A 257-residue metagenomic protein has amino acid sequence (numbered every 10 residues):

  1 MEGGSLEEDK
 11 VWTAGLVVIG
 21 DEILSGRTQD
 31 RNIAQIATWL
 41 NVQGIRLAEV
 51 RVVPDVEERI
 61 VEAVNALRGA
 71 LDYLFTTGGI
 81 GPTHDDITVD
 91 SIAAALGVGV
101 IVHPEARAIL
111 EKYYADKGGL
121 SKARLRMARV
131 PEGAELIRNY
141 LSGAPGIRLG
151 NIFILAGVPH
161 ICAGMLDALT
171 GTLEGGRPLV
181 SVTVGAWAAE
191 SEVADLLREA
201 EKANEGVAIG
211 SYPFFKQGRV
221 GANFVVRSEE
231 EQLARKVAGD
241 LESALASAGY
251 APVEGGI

Functional and structural regions predicted by a protein language model:
E7-V50, P54-D55, R235-K236: Glycine-rich phosphate/diphosphate-binding loop of Rossmann-like nucleotide-binding domains
I19-D21, T76-H84, A156-G157, Y212 (+1 more regions): Glycine-rich beta-strand-to-loop/alpha-helix junction loops that act as flexible
A34-I87, I92-A94: N-terminal small/polar loop signature for handling phosphorylated ligands or for N-terminal nucleophile
E62-N65, D86-G176: Proline/glycine-rich low-complexity loops and linkers
N151-A244: An accessory alpha-helical subdomain
A244-I257: Conserved short beta-strand edge segments in small beta-sheet-based binding/regulatory domains
